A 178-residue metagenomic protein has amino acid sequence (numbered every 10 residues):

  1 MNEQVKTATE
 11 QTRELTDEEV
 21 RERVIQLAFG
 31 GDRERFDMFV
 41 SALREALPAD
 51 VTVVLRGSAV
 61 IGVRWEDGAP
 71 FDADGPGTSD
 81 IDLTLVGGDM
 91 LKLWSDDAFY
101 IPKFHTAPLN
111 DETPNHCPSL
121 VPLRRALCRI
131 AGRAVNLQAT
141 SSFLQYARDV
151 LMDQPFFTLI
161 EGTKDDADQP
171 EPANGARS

Functional and structural regions predicted by a protein language model:
N2-S79, V86-S178: Catalytic core of pol beta-like nucleotidyltransferases
